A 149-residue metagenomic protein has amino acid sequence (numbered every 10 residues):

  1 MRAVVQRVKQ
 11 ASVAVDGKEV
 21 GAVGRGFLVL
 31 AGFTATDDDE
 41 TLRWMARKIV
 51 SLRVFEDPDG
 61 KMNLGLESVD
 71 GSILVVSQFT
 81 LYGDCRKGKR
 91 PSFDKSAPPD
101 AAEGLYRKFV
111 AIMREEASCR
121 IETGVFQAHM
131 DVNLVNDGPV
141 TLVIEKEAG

Functional and structural regions predicted by a protein language model:
M1-S92, G104-G149: N-terminal, polar/charged subdomain of small-to-medium soluble alpha/beta proteins
K95: An anionic oxygen-ligand recognition environment, strongly enriched in 2H phosphoesterase
A101: Phosphate/pyrophosphate-binding loop motifs in nucleotide- or prenyl diphosphate-using proteins
